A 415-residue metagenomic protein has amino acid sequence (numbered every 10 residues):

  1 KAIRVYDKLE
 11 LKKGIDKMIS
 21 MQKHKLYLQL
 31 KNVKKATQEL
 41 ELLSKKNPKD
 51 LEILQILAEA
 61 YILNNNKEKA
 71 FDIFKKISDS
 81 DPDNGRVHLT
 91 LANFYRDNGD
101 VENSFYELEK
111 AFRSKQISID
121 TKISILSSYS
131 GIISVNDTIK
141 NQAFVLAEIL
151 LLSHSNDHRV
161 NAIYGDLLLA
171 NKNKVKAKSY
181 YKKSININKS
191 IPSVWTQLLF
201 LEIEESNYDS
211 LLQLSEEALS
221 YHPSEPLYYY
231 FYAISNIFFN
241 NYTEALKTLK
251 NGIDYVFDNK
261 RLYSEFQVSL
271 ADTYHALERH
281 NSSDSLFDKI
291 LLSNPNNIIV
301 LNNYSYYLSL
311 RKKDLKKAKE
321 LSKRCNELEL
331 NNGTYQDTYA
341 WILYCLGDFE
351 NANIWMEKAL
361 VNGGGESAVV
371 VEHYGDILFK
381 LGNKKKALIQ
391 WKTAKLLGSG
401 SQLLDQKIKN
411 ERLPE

Functional and structural regions predicted by a protein language model:
K1-G382, I389-E415: Alpha-solenoid helical repeat scaffolds
